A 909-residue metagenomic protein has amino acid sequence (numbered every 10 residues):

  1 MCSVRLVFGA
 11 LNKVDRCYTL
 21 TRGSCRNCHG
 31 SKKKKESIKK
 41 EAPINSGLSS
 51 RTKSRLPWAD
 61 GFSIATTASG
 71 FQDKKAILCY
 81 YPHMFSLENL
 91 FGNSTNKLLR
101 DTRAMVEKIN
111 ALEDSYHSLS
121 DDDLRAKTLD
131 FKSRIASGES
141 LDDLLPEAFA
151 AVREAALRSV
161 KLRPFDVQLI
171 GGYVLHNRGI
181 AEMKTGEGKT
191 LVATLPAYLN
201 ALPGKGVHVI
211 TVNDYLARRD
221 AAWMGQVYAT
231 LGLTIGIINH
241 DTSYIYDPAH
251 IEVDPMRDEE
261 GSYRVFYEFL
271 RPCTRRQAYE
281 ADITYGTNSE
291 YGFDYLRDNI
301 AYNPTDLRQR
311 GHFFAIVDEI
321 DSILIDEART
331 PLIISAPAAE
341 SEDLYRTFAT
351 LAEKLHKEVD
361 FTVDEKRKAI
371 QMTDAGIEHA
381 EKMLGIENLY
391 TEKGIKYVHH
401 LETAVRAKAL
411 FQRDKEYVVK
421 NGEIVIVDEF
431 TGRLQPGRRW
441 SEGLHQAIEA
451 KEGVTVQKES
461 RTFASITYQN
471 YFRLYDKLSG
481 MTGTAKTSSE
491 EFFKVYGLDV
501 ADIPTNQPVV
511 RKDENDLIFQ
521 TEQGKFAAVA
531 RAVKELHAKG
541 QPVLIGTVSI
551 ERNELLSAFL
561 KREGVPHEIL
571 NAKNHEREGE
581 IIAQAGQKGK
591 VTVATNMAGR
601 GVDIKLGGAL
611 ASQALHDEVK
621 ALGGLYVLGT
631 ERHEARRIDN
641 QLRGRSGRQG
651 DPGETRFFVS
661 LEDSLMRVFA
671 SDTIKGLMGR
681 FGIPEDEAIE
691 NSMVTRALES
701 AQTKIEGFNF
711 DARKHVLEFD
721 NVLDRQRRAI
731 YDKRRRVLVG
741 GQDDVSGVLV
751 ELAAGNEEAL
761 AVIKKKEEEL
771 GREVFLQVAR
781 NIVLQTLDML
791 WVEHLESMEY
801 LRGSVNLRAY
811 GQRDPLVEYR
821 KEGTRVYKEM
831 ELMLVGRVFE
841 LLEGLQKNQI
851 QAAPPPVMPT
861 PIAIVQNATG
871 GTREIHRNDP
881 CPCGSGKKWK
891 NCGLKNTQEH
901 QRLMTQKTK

Functional and structural regions predicted by a protein language model:
M1-Y18, K34-E36, E41-A42, S50: N-terminal helix-forming leader/targeting segments
C2, C17, C25-C28, C79: Cysteine-centered motifs
S3, S24, S31, S37 (+4 more regions): Serine residues within intrinsically disordered or low-complexity segments
Y18-T19, R55, I64-T66, K74-Y81: Short, positively charged and aromatic/hydrophobic N-terminal segments
K39, N45-S46, A65, L78 (+2 more regions): Residues marking helix boundaries in flexible regions
M84-M678, D732: Conserved P-loop NTPase motor core
Y116, V418-V425, T431-R438, Q649 (+5 more regions): Extended, charged helical/alpha-beta scaffold domains that provide interaction surfaces
